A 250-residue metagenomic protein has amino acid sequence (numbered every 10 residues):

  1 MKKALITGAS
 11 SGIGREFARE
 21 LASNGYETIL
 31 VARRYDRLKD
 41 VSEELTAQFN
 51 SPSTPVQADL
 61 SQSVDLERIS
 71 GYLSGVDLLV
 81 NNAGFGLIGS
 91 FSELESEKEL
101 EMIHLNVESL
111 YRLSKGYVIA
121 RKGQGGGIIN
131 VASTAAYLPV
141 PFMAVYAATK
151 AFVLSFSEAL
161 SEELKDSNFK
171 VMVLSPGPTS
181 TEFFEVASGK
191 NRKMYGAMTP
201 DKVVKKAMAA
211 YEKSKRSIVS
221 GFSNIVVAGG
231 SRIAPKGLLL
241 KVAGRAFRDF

Functional and structural regions predicted by a protein language model:
S10-S11: Conserved glycine-rich cofactor-binding loop
N24-D40: Conserved glycine-rich Rossmann-like NAD(P)H-binding loop of the short-chain dehydrogenase/reductase
N82-L87: Conserved NAD(P)H cofactor-binding loop of Rossmann-fold oxidoreductase domains
S90-S92, K98-I103: Substrate-binding pocket helix/loop in short-chain dehydrogenase/reductase
S114, T149: Active-site helix of classical SDR
S133: Residue(s) in the substrate-gating loop at a strand-loop-helix junction that position the organic substrate next
V173, N191-A228: C-terminal helical subdomain
